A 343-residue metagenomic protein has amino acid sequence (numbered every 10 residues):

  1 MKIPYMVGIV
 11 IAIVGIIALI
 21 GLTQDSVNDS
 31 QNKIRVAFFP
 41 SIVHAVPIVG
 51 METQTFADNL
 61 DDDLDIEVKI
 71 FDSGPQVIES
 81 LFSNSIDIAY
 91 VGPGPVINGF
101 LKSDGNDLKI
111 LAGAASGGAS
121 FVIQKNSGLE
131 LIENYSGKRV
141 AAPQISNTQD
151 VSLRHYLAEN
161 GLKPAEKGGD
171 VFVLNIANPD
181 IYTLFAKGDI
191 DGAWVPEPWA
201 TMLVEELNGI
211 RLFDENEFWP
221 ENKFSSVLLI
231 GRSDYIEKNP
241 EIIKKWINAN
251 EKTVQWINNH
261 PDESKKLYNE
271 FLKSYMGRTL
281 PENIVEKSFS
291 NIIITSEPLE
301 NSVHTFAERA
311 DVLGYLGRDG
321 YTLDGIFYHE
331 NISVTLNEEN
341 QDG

Functional and structural regions predicted by a protein language model:
M1-K33, N337-G343: Short, low-complexity disordered leader/linker segments with a strong preference for bacterial N-terminal type II
I3, D29-N175, D191-E197, L212-F213: Short, glycine-/small- and polar/acidic-enriched structural segments that line small-molecule recognition paths
I42-A45, G113-I123, V204, N208-I236 (+3 more regions): Periplasmic-binding protein-like
A57-L64, E217-E221, F289-L299: Short, solvent-exposed loop/beta-turn-alpha elements that line the ligand-binding surface or hinge of extracytoplasmic
D104, K167-D170, L174, P179-F271: Pocket-lining segment of extracytoplasmic ligand-binding domains
E237-G317: Secondary-structure end/capping motifs
E308-G343: Conserved C-terminal helix/tail region of periplasmic/extracytoplasmic solute-binding proteins
